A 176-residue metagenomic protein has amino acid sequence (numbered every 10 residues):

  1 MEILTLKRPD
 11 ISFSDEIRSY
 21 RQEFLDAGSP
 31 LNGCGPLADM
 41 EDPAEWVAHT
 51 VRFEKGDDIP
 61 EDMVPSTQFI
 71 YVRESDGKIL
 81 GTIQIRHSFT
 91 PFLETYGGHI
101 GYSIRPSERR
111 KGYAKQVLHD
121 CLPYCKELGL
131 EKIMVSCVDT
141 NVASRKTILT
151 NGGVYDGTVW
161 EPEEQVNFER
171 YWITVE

Functional and structural regions predicted by a protein language model:
M1-H99, E164-E176: GNAT-family acyltransferases
E16, V117, A143: Charged catalytic carboxylate motif
Y71, L122, L130, T158-E161: Catalytic cores of nucleotide-sugar-dependent glycosyltransferases that transfer UDP/GDP/TDP-activated
V72, R86, H99-R110, V138: A short, internal acetyl-CoA/4′-phosphopantetheine-binding micro-motif in the GNAT/acyltransferase core
G101-I104, R110-P123, E127, K146-T150: Conserved acetyl-CoA-binding loop-helix of GNAT-fold acetyltransferases
C125-S136: Conserved GNAT acetyl-CoA-binding A-motif
V135-R145: Conserved beta-strand-loop-alpha-helix junction that forms the acyl-donor binding cleft
S136-C137, G152-E169: Conserved catalytic-core motifs of GNAT/GCN5-like acyltransferases
